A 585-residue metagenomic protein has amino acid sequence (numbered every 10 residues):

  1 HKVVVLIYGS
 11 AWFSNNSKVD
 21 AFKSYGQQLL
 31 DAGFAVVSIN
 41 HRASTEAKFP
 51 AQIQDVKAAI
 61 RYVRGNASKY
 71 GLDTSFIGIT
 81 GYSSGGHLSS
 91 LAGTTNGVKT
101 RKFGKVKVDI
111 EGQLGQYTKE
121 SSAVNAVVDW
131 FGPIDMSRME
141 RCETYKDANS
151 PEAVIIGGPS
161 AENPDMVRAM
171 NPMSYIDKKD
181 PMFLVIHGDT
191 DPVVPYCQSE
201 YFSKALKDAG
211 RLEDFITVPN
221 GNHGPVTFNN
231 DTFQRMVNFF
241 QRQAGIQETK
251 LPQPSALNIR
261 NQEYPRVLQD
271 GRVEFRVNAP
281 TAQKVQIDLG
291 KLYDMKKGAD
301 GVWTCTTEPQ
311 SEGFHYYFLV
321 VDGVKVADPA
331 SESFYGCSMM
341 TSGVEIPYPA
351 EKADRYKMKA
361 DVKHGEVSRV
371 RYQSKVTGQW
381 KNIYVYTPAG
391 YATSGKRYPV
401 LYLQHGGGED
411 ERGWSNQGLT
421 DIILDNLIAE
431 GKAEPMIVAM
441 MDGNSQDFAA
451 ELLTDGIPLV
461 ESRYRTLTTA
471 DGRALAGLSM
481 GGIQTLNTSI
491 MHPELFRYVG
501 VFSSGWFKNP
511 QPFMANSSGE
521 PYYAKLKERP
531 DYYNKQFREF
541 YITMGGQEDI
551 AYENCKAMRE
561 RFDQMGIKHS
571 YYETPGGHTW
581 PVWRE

Functional and structural regions predicted by a protein language model:
H1-V4, Y8-K23, Q28-A32, V37 (+11 more regions): Non-catalytic cap/lid and distal C-terminal segments of serine-dependent acyl enzymes
T100-T118: Intrinsically disordered, low-complexity Ser/Thr- and acidic-rich flexible linkers and loops, especially at boundaries
G115-T118, M170, N261: Short, solvent-exposed loop/turn positions at domain surfaces that link secondary-structure elements or cap domain
T249-R276: Extracellular ectodomain segments of secreted/surface proteins
